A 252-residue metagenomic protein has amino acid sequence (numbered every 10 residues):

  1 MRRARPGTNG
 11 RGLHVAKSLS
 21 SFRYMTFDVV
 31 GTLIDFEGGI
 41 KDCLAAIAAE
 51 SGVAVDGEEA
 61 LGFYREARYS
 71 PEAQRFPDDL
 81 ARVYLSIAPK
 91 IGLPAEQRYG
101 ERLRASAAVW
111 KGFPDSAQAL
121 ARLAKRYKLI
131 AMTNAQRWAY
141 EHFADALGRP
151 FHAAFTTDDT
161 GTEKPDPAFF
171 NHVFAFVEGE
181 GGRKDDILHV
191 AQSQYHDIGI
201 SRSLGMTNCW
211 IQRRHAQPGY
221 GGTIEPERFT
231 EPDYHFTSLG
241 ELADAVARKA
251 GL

Functional and structural regions predicted by a protein language model:
R2-R5, N9-R23, L85, A117 (+2 more regions): Asp-based, Mg2+/Mn2+-dependent phosphohydrolase catalytic module
K17-P114, K125: N-terminal helical cap/lid subdomain that shapes the substrate entry/recognition surface in HAD-like hydrolases
